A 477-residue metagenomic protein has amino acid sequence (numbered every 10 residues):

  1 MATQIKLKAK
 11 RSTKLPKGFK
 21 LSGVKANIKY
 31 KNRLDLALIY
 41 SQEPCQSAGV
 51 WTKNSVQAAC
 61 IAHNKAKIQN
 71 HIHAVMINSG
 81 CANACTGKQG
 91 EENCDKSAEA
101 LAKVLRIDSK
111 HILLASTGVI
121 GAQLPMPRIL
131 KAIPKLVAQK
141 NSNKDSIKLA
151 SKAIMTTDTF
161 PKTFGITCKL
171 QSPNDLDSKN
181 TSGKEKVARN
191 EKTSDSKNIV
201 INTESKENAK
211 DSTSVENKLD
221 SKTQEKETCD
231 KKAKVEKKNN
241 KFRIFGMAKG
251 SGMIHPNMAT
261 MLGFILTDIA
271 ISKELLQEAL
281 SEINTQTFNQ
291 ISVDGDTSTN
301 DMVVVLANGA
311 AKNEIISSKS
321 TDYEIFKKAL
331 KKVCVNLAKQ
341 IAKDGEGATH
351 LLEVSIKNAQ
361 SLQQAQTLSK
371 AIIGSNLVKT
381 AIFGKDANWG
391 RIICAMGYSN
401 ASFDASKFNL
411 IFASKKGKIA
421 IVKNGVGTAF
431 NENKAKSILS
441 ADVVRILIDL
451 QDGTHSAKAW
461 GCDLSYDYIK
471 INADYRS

Functional and structural regions predicted by a protein language model:
A2-N78, A82-E92, K103-P127, K131-D175 (+7 more regions): A structural signal for small-residue-enriched, beta-sheet-centric alpha/beta enzyme cores and oligomeric scaffold folds
A98: Generic structural marker for isolated residues within well-ordered, non-membrane alpha-helices of soluble domains
K192, S212-E216: N-terminal polybasic/positive-inside topogenic patches
